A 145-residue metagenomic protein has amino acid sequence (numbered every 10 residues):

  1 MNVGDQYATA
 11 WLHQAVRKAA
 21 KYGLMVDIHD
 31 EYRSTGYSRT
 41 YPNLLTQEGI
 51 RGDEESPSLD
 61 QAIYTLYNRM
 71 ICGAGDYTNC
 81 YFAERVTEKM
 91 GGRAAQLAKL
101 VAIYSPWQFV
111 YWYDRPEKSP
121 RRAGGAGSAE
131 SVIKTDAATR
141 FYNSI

Functional and structural regions predicted by a protein language model:
M1-M90: Aromatic- and carboxylate-enriched substrate-binding clefts and catalytic-loop regions of carbohydrate-active enzymes
L24-E31, E117-K118, R122, G127: Short N-terminal secondary-structure initiator segments
S38-T40, E55-L59, Y111, P116 (+1 more regions): General "foldedness" signal
Y77-P120: Charge-patterned, long linear interaction tracts outside catalytic cores
R121-I145: Glycan-recognition and catalytic regions of carbohydrate-active enzymes
